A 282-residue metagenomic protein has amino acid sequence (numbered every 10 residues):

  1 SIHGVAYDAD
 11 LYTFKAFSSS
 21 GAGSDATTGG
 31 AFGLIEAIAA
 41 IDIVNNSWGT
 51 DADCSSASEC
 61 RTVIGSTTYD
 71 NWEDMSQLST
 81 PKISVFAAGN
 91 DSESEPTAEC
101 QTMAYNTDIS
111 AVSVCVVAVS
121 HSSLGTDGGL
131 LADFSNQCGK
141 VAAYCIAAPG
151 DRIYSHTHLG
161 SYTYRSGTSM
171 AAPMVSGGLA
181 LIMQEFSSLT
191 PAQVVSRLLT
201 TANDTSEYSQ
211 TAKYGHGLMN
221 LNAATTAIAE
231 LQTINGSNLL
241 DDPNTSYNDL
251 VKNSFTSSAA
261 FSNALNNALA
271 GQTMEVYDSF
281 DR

Functional and structural regions predicted by a protein language model:
S1-T27, A39, S55, S79 (+3 more regions): Subtilisin-like serine protease catalytic core
G4, D10-K15, D42-W48, I83-A87 (+5 more regions): Structural recognition of the beta-strand scaffold that forms the well-ordered cores of secreted hydrolase catalytic
Y7, E36, G49, S76-T80 (+5 more regions): Sec-exported extracytoplasmic/periplasmic mature domains
F14-S110, H158-S166, M170-A172: Substrate-binding/access-modulating region of protease and related hydrolase catalytic domains
S20-A22, S123-T126, T205-Y208: A short beta-to-alpha transition loop/helix N-cap that caps and shapes the active-site region
G29-F32, Y69-E73, S113, L131 (+6 more regions): Extracytoplasmic/secreted envelope proteins and their assembly/folding machinery, especially bacterial periplasmic
I41-N46, V112-C115, Q184-D281: C-terminal subdomain of the subtilisin-like protease fold in secreted/lumenal serine endopeptidases
T102-Q184, S188: Extracellular S/T/G-rich loop segment that most often corresponds to the catalytic His/Ser-adjacent loop
